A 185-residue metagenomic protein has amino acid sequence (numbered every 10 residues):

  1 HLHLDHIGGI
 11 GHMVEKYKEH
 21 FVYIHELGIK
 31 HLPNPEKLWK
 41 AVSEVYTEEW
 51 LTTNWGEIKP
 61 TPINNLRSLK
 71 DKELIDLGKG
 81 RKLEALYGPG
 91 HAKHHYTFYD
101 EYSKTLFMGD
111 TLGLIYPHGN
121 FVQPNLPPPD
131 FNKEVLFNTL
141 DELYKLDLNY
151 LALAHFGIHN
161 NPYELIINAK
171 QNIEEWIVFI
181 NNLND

Functional and structural regions predicted by a protein language model:
H1-H20, H94-F98: Di-metal (Zn2+ and/or Mg2+/Mn2+) metal-binding site signature of metallo-dependent hydrolases with the MBL/beta-CASP
L2, L27-G28, H91-A92, D110-T111 (+1 more regions): Active-site metal-binding loops of divalent metal-dependent hydrolases
V22, T105-F107, A152: Residue-level marker for buried hydrophobic side chains located in beta-strands that build the well-ordered beta-sheet
Y23-P35: A short, structured active-site edge motif that brings together acidic residues
L32-L86, F137-L140: Metallo-beta-lactamase
I63-G119: Catalytic core of the metallo-beta-lactamase
F121-D130: Surface-exposed cleft-lining segments at the edges of enzyme active sites
V135-N184: Divalent-metal (often Zn2+) His-rich catalytic cores of metallo-beta-lactamase-fold enzymes
